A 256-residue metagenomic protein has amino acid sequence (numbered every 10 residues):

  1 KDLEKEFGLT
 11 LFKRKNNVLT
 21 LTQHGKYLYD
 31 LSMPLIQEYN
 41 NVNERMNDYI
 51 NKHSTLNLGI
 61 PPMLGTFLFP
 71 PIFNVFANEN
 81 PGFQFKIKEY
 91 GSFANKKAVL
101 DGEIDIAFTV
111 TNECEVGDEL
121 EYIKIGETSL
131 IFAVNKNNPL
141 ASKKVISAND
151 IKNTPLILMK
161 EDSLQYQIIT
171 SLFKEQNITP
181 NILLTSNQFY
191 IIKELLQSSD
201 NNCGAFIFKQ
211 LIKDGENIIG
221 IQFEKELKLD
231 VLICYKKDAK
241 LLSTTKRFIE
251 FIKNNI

Functional and structural regions predicted by a protein language model:
E4-L21: A short LG(V/I)-centered, amphipathic sequence patch enriched for acidic residue(s) preceding the LG motif
E6-F7, L28-I50: Alpha-helical linker/hinge and terminal dimerization helices associated with HTH transcriptional regulators
D30-L31, P71-V75, S92-L130, V134 (+1 more regions): Short beta-strand-centered segments that line the small-molecule binding cleft or hinge of alpha/beta clamshell
N51, T55-N80, Q84-K88, F93-K96 (+3 more regions): N-terminal winged-helix
G91-S92, A98-E103, V110, L164-I219: Hydrophobic hinge/microswitch elements
V116-I123, T128, Y190-D238: Beta-alpha-beta core module
L120-L130, V134-L156: Flexible hinge/capping segments at coil-to-helix
P155-Q176, L241-I249: Secondary-structure junction motif
